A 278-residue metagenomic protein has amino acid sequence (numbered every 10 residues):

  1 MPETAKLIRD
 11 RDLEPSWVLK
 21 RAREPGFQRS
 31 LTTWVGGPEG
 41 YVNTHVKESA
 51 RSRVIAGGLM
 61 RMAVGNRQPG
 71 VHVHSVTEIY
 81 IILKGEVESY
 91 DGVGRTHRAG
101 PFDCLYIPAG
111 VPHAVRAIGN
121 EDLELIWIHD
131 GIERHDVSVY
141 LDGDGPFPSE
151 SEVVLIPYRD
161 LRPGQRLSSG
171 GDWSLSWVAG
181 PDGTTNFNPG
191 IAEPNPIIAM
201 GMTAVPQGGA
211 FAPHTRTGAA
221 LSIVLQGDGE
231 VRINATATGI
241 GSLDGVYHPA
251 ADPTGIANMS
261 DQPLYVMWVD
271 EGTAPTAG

Functional and structural regions predicted by a protein language model:
M1-V54, V137-I197: A short, N-terminal "cap"/entry segment at the start of jelly-roll beta-barrel domains of the cupin/DSBH fold
G37-V46, G58-H74, D182-N188, A199-R216: Conserved short histidine dyad/triad with adjacent acidic residue
S75-T77, I81-V87, T217-E230: Glycine- and acidic-residue-biased ligand/ion/polar-headgroup-sensing regions
I79-I81, C104-Y106, N120-V139, Y247 (+1 more regions): A short hydrophobic beta-strand segment most commonly corresponding to one strand of the jelly-roll/cupin
V93-A109, A235-A251: Short acidic-glycine-tyrosine-enriched beta hairpin
V111-A114, D252-G255: Short, charged beta-turn/beta-strand-edge "cap" motif at the junction between a beta-strand and an adjacent loop
R116-I118, I256-S260: Asparagine-centered strand-capping/turn motif at beta-strand->loop junctions
